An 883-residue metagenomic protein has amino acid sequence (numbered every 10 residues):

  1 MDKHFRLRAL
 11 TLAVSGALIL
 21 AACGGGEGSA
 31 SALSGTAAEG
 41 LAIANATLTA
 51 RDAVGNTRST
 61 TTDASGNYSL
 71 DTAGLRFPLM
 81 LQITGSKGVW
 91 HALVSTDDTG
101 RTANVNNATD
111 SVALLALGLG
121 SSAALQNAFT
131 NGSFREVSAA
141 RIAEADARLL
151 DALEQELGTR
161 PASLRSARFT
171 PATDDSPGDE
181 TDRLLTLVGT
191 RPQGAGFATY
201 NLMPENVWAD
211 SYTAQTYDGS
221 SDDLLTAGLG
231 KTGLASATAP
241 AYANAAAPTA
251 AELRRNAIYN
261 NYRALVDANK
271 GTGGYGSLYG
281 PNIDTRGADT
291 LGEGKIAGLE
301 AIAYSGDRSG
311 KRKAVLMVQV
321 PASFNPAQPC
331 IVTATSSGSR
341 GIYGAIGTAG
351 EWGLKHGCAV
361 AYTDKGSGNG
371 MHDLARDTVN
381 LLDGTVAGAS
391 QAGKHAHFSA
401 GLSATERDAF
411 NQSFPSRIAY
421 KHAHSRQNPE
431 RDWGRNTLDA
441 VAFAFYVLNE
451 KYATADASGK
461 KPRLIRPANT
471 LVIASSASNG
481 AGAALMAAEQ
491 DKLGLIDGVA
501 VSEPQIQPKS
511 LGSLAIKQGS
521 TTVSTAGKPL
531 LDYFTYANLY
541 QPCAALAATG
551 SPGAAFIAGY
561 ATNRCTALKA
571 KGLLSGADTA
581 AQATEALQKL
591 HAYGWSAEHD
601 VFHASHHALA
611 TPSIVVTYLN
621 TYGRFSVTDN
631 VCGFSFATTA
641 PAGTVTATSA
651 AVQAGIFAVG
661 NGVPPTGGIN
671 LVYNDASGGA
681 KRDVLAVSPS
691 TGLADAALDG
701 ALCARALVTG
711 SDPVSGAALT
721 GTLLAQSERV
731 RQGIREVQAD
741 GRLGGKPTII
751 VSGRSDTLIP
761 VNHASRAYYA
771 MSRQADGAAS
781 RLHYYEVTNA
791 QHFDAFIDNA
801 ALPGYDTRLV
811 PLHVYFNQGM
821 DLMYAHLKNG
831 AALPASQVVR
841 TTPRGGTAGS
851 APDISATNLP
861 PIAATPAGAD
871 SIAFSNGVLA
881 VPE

Functional and structural regions predicted by a protein language model:
D2-T11: Bacterial N-terminal signal peptides that target proteins for export
K3, F129, S133, V137 (+5 more regions): General secondary-structure edge motif
I19-A22: C-terminal motif of bacterial Sec signal peptides marking the signal peptidase cleavage site
G24-G26, D740: A short acidic-Thr-Gly-centered motif at the start of a beta-strand
G26-A195: Feature for extracytoplasmic/surface-facing segments of secreted or surface-associated proteins, emphasizing
G194-E883: C-terminal His-loop and adjacent cap/lid subdomain of alpha/beta-hydrolase
